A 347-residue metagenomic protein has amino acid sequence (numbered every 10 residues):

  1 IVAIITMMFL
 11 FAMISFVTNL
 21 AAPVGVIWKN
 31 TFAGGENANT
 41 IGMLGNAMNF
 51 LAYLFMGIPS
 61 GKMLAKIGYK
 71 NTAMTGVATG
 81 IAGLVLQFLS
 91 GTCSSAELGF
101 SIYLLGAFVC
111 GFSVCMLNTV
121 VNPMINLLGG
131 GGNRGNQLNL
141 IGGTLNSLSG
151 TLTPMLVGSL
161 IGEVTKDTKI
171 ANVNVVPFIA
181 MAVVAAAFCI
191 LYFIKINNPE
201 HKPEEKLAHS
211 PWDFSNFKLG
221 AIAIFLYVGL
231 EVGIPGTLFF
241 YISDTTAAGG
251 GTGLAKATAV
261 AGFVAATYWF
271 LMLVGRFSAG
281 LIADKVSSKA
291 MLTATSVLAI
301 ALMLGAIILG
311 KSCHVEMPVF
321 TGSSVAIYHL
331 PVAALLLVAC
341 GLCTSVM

Functional and structural regions predicted by a protein language model:
A3-N30, V121-N122, I234-I242: Extracytoplasmic
A21-G25, T153, D213-V274: Extracytoplasmic gate region of multi-pass secondary transporters
V24-F55: Extracellular/periplasmic helix-loop-helix junction of adjacent transmembrane segments in MFS-like secondary
M43-L64, A266-S278: Central cavity-lining transmembrane alpha-helices of secondary-active solute carriers, predominantly the Major
F55-F100: Conserved MFS/SLC helix-loop-helix module at the cytosolic interface between two early adjacent transmembrane helices
G135-K195: Helix-loop-helix hairpin linking two adjacent transmembrane segments in secondary transporters
V286-M347: C-terminal transmembrane helical hairpin of 12-TM major facilitator-type secondary transporters
